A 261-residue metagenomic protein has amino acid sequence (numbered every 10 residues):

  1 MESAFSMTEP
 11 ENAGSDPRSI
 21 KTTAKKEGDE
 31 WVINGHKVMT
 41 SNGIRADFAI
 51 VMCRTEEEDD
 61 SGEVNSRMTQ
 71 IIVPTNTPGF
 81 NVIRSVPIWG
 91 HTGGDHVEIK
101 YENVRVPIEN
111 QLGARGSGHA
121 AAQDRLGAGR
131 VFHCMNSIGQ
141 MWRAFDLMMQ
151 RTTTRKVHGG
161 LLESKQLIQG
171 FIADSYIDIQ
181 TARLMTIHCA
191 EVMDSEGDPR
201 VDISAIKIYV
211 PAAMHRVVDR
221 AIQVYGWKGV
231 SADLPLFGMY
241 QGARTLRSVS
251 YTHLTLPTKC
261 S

Functional and structural regions predicted by a protein language model:
M1-T8: A short, Trp-centered hydrophobic/proline-enriched beta-strand micro-motif
A4, K21-T23, E30, F48-M52 (+4 more regions): Conserved hydrophobic/aromatic beta-strand scaffold that supports enzyme active sites
T8-A13, V38-M39, S85-W89: Short, solvent-exposed loop/turn elements at beta->coil junctions and helix N-caps that rim active or binding pockets
N12-T23: Active-site-adjacent elements of ketosynthase-type condensing enzymes
S19, N76-R105: Flexible, small-/acidic-enriched active-site or ligand-binding loops
K26-E30, E98-N103, A114-H119, Q123-L254 (+1 more regions): Alpha-helical interface subdomain recognition
N34-V82: A short core secondary-structure module
C53, V73-P78, E102-V106, F145 (+1 more regions): Short Ser/Thr-interspersed hydrophobic loop/turn segments at strand-loop and sheet-helix junctions that line or gate
